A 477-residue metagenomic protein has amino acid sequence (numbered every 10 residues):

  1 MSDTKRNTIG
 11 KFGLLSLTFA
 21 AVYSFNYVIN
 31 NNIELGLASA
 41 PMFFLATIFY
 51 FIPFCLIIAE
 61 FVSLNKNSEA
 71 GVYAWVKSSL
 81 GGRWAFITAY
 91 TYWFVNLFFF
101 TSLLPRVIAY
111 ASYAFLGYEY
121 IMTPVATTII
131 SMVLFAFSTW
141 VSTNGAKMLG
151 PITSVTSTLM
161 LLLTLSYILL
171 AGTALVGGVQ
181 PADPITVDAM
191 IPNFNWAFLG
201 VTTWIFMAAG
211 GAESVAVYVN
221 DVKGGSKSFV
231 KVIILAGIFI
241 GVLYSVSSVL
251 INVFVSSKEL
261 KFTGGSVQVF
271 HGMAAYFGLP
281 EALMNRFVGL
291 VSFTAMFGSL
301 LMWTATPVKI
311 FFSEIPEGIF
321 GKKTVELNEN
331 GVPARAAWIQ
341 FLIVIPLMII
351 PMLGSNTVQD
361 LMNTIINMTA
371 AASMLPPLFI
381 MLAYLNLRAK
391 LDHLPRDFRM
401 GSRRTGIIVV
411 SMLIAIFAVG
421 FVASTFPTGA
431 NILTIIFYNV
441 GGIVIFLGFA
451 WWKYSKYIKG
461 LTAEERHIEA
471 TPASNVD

Functional and structural regions predicted by a protein language model:
M1-P41, L45, F51-E60, N65-N67 (+2 more regions): Membrane-interface "cap" regions at the ends of multi-pass membrane proteins
S2-K5, S63, Y113, V133-T156 (+2 more regions): Membrane-water interface regions at transmembrane-helix termini and the short interhelical loops of multi-pass membrane
K5, L327-N330, M374-F426: C-terminal membrane-solvent junction of multi-pass transporters and transport-like membrane proteins
R6-L14, T128, K223-G225, L235-I240 (+2 more regions): Loop-to-transmembrane helix boundary motifs in multi-pass membrane proteins
N7, P41, M122-A126, P151-G289 (+1 more regions): Helix-loop-helix junctions that connect adjacent transmembrane segments in multi-pass membrane transporters
L56-E60, S68-F135, W140, M296-I310 (+2 more regions): Hydrophobic transmembrane alpha-helices that form the core helical bundles of multi-pass secondary transporters
A74-W75, G81, I238-L301, F320-T369: TM-loop-TM module centered on a large, flexible mid-protein loop between adjacent transmembrane helices in multi-pass
A111, T128-Q180, I233-I238, I366-F379 (+2 more regions): Membrane-interface loop-to-helix entry segments
